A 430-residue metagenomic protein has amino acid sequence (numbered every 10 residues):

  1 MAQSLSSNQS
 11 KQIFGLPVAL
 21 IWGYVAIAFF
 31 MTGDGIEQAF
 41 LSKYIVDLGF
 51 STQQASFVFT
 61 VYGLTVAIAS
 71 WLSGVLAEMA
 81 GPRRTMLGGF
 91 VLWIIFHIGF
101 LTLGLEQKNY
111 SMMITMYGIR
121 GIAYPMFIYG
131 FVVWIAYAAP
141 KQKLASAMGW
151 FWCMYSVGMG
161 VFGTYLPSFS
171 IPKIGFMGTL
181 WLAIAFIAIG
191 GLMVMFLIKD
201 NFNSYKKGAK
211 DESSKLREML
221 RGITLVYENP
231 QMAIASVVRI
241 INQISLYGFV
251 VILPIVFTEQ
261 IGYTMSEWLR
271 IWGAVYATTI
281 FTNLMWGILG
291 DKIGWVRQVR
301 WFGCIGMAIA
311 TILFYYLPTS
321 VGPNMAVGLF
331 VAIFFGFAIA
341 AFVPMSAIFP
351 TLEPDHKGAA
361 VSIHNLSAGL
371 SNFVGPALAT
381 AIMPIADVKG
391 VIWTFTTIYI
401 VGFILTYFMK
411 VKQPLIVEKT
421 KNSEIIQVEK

Functional and structural regions predicted by a protein language model:
A2-P17, N201-S236, E424-K430: Juxtamembrane intracellular "pre-TM" segments in multi-pass secondary transporters
F40-Q53, V251-E267: Short amphipathic helix-loop junctions that connect adjacent transmembrane helices in Major Facilitator Superfamily/SLC
G63-W71, G160-V161, Y276-I280, L284 (+1 more regions): Residue-level signature of mid-helix packing/kink "hotspots" within the transmembrane helices of 12-pass Major
S70-G81, N283-W295, M383: Helix-to-loop junctions at the C-terminal end of transmembrane segments in multipass secondary transporters
M79-F90, K292-I305: Cytoplasmic membrane-interface "Motif A"-like loop-to-helix N-cap segments of 12-TM Major Facilitator Superfamily
V91-Q107, I305-V321: C-terminal ends and interior cores of transmembrane alpha-helices in multi-pass membrane transporters/permeases
M116-M154: Cytoplasmic helix-loop-helix junction between adjacent transmembrane helices in 12-TM secondary transporters
D355-I385: A late C-terminal transmembrane helix in Major Facilitator Superfamily
